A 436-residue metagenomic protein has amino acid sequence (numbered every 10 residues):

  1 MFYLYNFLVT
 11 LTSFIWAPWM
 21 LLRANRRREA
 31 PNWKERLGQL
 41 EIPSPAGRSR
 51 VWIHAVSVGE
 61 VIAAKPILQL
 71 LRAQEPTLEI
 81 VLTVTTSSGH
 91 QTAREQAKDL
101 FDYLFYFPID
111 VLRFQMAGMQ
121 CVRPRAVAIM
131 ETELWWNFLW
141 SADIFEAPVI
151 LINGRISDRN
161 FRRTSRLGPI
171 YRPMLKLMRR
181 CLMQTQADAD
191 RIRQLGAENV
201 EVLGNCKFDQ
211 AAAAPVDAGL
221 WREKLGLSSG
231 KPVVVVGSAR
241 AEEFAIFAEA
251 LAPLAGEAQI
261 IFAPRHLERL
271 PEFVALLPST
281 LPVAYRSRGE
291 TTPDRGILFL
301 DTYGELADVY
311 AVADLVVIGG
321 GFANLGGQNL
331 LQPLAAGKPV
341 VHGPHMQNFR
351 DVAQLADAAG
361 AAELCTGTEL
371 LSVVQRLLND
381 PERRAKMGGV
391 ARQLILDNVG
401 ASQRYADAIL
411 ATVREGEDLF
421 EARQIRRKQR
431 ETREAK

Functional and structural regions predicted by a protein language model:
M1-K436: Nucleotide-activated sugar donor-binding and catalytic core shared by glycosyltransferases and related lipid-linked
